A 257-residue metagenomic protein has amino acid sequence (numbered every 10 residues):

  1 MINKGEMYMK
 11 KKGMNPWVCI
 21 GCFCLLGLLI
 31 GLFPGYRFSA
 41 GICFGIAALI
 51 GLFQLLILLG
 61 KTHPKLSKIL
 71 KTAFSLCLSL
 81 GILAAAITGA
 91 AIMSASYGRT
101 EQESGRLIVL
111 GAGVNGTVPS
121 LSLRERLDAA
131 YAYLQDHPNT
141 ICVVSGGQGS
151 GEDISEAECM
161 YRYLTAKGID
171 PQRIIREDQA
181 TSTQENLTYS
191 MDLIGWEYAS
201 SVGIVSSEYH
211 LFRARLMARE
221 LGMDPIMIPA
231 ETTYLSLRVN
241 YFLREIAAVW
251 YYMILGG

Functional and structural regions predicted by a protein language model:
M1-Y8: Short, Lys/Arg-enriched N-terminal segments with co-localized hydrophobic residues within the first ~10-30 amino acids
G13-G60: Membrane-embedded alpha-helical segments of integral membrane proteins
P34, G195, L255-G256: Short helix-capping/hinge motifs at transmembrane helix termini and TM-loop junctions
L58-K61, I92-R99, G256: Perimembrane helix-loop junctions in membrane proteins
L59-K71: Membrane-interface helix-boundary motifs at transmembrane edges
K68-A91: Internal/C-terminal transmembrane anchor helices
I87-F242: A structural signal for short, hydrophobic/glycine-enriched beta-strand patches
R238-G257: A transmembrane-helix-recognition feature enriched in membrane-embedded lipid enzymes and envelope glyco-/phospholipid
